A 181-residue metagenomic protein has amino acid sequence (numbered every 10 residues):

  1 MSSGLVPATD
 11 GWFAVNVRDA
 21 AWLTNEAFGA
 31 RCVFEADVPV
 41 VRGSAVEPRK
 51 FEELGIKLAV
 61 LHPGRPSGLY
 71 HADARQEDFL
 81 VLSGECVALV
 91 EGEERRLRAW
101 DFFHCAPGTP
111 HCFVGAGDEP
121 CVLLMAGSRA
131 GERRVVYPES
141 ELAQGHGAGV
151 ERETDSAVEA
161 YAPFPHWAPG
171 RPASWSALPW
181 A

Functional and structural regions predicted by a protein language model:
M1-E53, E141-A181: A short, N-terminal "cap"/entry segment at the start of jelly-roll beta-barrel domains of the cupin/DSBH fold
A36-S44, K57-D73, P107: Conserved short histidine dyad/triad with adjacent acidic residue
E53, L58-P63, A72-L89, G127-S128: Short, conserved beta-strand element in jelly-roll/cupin
D78, G92-G108: Short acidic-glycine-tyrosine-enriched beta hairpin
V87, A99, P107-R133: Ligand-binding loop in jelly-roll beta-barrel domains
R134-E139: Short, charged, solvent-exposed linker or helix-capping segments at domain edges/interfaces that act as flexible hinges
